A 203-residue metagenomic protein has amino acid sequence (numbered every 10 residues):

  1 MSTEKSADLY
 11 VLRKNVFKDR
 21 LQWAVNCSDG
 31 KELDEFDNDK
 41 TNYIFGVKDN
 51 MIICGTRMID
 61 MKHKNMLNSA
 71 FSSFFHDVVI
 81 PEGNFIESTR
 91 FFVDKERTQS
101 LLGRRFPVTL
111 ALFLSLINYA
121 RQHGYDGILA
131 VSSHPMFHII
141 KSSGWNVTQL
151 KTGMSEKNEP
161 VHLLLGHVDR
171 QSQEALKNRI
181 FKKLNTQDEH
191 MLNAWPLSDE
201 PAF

Functional and structural regions predicted by a protein language model:
M1-E32, Y43-F45, I52-I53: Short amphipathic alpha-helix that is part of the acyltransferase structural core
D19, K48-N50, N118-G127, L197: Secondary-structure boundary elements
D29-E35, K151-M154: Short, solvent-exposed loop/turn elements at beta->coil junctions and helix N-caps that rim active or binding pockets
E35-I44, H63: A short helix-loop-beta-strand connector motif used in the catalytic cores of GNAT acetyltransferases and, in some
V47-V79: Short, His- and charge-rich active-site/binding loops that engage polyanionic ligands
S72-V161, L165: Acyl-donor binding region in acyl/amide transferases
N158-F181: C-terminal "cap" of GNAT-fold acetyltransferases
N178-F203: Conserved histidine-centered catalytic loops in small-molecule metabolism enzymes
